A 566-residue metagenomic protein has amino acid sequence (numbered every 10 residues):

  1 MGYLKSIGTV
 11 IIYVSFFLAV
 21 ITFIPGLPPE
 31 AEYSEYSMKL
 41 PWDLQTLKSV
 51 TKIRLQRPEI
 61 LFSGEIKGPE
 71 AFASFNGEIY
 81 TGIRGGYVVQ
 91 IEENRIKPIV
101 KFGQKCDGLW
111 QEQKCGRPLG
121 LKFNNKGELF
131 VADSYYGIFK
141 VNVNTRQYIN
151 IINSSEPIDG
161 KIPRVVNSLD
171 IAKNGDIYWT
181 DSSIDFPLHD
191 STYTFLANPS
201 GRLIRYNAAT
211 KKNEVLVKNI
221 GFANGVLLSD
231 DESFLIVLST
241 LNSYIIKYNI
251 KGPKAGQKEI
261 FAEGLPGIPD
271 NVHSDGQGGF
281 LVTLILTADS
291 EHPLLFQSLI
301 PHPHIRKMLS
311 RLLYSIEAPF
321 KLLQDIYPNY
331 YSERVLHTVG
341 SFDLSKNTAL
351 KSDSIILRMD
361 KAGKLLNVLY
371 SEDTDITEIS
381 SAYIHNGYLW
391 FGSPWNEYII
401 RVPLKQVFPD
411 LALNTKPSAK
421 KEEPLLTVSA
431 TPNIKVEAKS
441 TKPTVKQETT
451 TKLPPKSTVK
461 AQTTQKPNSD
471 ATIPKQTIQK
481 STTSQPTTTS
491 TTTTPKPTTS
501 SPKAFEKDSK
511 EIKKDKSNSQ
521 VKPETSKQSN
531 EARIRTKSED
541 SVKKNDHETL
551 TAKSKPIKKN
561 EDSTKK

Functional and structural regions predicted by a protein language model:
A19-P58, N198, S352-A362: Blade/loop signatures of beta-propeller domains
I60-E65, V100-Q104, L109-K114, I151-I162 (+3 more regions): Surface loop/turn motifs at the tips and blade-to-blade linkers of beta-strand repeat domains
G68, Y87-Y135, S154-P157: Blade-loop segments of beta-propeller domains
S74-G77, F123-K126, I171-N174, D230-E232 (+2 more regions): Residue-level detector of Asp-centered blade-edge/turn motifs that repeat once per structural unit in beta-propeller
L109-G116, E128, A132-T194, N198-G201: Asp-box/WD-like beta-propeller blade repeats and closely related beta-sheet repeat scaffolds
P269-N367: Loop/turn-rich, solvent-exposed surfaces of beta-rich toroidal or solenoidal domains
T287-D289, T377-K446, L453-P455, V459: Blade-level signature of beta-propeller repeat domains, shared across WD40, Kelch, NHL, RCC1 and BNR/Asp-box propellers
E423-P556: Extracellular mucin-like PTS segments
